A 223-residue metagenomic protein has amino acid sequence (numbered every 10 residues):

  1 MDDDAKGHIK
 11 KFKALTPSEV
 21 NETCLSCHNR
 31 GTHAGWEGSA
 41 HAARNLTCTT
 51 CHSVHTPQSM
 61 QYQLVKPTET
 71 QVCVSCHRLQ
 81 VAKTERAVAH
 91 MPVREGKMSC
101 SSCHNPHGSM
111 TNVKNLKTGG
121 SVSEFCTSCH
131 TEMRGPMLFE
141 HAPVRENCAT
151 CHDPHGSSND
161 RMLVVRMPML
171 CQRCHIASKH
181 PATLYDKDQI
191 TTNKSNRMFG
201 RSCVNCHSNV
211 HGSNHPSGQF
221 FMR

Functional and structural regions predicted by a protein language model:
M1-R223: Short sequence/structural segments immediately N-terminal
